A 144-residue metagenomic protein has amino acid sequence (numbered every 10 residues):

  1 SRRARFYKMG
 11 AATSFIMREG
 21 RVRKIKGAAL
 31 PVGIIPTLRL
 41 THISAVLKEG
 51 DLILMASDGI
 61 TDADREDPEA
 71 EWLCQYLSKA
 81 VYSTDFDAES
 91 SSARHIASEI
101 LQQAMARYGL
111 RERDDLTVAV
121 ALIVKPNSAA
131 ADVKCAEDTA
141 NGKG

Functional and structural regions predicted by a protein language model:
S1-E19, K26, E99-P126: Catalytic core of PPM/PP2C metal-dependent serine/threonine phosphatase domains
R5, S14-I16, V32-I34, A63-D64: Short acidic/glycine-rich loop or secondary-structure boundary segments that cap or lie
I16, V46-L47: Solvent-exposed alpha-helices and their adjacent loops that cap or buttress functional pockets in soluble metabolic
R23-L30, P36, L47, D51-L110 (+2 more regions): Active-site-proximal, acidic helix/loop segment immediately C-terminal to a metal-coordinating Asp/Glu
L116-V118, K125-G144: Intrinsically disordered, glycine/charged-rich C-terminal tails and inter-domain linkers that flank nucleotidyl cyclase
